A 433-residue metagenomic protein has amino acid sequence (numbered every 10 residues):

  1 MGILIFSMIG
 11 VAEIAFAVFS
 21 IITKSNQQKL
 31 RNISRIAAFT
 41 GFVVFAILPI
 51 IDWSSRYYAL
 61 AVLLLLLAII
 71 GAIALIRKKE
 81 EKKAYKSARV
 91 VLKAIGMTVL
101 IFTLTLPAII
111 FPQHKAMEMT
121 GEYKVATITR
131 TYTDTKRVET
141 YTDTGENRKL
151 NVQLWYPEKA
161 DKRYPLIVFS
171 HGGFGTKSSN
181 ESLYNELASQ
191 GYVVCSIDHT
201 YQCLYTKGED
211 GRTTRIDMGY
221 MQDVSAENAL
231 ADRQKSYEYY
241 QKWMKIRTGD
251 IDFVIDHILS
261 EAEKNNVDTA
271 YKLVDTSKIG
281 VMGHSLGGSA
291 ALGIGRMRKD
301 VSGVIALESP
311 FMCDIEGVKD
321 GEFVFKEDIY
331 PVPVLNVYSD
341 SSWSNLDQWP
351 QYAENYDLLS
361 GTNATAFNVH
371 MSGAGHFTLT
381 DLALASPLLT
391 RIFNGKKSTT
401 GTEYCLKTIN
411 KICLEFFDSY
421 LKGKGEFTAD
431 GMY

Functional and structural regions predicted by a protein language model:
K29-R77: Membrane-embedded alpha-helical segments of integral membrane proteins
F39-G41, F45, A108-R163: N-terminal cap/lid segment of alpha/beta-hydrolase-fold proteins
Y58-L60, K86-V90, A116, Y356-Y433: C-terminal catalytic-base region of ester-bond hydrolases, centering on the histidine of the charge-relay
Y85-P112: Internal/C-terminal transmembrane anchor helices
K162-G172, L183-E186, V194: Short beta-strand element of the alpha/beta-hydrolase
G208-T276: Alpha/beta-hydrolase active-site loop
V254-E322, D328-I329: Primarily recognizes the serine-hydrolase "nucleophile elbow" in alpha/beta-hydrolase and SGNH/GDSL folds
S302-H376: The feature captures the conserved acid-bearing segment of alpha/beta-hydrolase catalytic domains
